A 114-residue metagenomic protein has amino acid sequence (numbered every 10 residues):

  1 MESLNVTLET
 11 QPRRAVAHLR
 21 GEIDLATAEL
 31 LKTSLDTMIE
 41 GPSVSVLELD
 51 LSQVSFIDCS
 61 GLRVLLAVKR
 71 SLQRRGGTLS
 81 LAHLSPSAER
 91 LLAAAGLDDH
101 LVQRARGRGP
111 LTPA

Functional and structural regions predicted by a protein language model:
M1-F56, S60, L66-A114: STAS-like cytosolic regulatory interaction modules
